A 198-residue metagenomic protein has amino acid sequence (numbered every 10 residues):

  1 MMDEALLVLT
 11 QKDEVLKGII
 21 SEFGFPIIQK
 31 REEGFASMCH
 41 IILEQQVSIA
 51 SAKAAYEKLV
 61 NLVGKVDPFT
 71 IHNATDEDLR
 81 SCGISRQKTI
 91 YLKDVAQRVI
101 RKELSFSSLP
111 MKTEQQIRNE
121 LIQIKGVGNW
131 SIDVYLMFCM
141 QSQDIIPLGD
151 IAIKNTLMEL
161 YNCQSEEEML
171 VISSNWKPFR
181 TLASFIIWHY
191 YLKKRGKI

Functional and structural regions predicted by a protein language model:
M1-P26, P110, Q116, N129-I198: C-terminal accessory module of base-excision DNA glycosylases/AP lyases that mediates lesion recognition and DNA
K12-V15, I19, S48, A52-K125 (+1 more regions): Alpha-helical ds-nucleic-acid-binding substructure associated with the helix-hairpin-helix region of base-excision DNA
I28-A36, G83-R86, S173-T181: Structural motif
A36, H72, I146: Residues that recognize and position ribonucleotide moieties
S37, Q46-I49: "…centered on the first transmembrane helix and the immediately adjacent amphipathic helix/loop
C39, L92-V95, L157: Buried hydrophobic packing segments
